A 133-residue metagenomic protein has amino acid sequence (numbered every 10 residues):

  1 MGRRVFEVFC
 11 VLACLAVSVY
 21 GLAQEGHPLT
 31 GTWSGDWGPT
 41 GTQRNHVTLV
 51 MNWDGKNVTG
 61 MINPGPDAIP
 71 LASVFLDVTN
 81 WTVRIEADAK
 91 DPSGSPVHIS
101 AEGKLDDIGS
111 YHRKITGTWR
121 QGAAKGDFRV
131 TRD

Functional and structural regions predicted by a protein language model:
M1-C10: Bacterial N-terminal signal peptides that target proteins for export
F9-S18: Bacterial N-terminal signal peptides
V19-A23: Sec/Tat signal peptide C-region and signal peptidase I cleavage site
Q24-D133: Central antiparallel beta-sheet cores of small beta-barrel/beta-sandwich binding domains
